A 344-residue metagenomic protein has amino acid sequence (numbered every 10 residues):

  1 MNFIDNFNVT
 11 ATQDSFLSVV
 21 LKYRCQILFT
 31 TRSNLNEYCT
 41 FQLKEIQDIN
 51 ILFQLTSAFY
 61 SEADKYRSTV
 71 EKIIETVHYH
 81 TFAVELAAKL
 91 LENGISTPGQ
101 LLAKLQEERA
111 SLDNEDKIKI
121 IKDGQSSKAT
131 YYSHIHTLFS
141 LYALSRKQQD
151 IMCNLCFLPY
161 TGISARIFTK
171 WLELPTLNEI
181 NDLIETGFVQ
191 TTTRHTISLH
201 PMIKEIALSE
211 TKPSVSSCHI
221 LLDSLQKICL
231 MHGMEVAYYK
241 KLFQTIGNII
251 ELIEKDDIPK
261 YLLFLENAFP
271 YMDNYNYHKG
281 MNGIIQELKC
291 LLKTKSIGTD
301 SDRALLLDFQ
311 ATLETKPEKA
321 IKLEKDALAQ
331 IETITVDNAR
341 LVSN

Functional and structural regions predicted by a protein language model:
M1-F59: A conserved switch/coupling segment of P-loop NTPase cores
L43-L86, Q100: Amphipathic alpha-helical segments of the small helical/lid subdomains adjacent to P-loop NTPase cores
L52, L90-Q148: Loop-to-helix "switch" segment enriched in basic and acidic residues adjacent to catalytic/ligand pockets
E85-E92, I135-T211, C218-D223: C-terminal boundary/linker of central alpha/beta nucleotide-binding cores
G94-E115, R146-Q149, L208-L242: A eukaryote-biased feature capturing mid-to-C-terminal, repeat/solenoid-rich segments of large proteins, strongly
S217-G298: Extended alpha-helical scaffolding segments used for macromolecular assembly and cargo binding
N267, D302-F309, N344: "A position-specific structural signal for the A-helix of alpha-solenoid helical repeats
Q286-K293, K325-V336: Amphipathic alpha-helical segments of tetratricopeptide repeats
